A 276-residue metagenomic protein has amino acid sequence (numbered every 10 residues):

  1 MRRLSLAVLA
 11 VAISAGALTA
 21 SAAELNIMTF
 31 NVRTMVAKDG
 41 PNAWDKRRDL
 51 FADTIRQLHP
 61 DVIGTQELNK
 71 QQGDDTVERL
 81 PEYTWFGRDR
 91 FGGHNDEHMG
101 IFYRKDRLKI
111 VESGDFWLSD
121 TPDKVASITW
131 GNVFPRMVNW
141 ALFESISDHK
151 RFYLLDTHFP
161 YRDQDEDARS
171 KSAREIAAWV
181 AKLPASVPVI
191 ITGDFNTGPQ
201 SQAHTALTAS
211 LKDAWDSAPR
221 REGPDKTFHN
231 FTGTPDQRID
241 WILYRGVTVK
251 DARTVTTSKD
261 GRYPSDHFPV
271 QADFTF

Functional and structural regions predicted by a protein language model:
M1-L4: Positively charged n-region of N-terminal signal peptides that target proteins for export
A7-G16: Bacterial N-terminal signal peptides
T19-R79, R90-E97, S170, R174 (+1 more regions): N-terminal, active-site-proximal structural segment of metallo-dependent hydrolase catalytic domains
T29-D49, L118-F134, P160-E166, T232: Acidic/histidine-rich helix-loop elements that form or flank divalent-metal/phosphate-binding sites at the catalytic
N31-V32, T157-F159, D194-F195, F268: Active-site metal-binding loops of divalent metal-dependent hydrolases
T34-P41, T65, V111, D163-Q164 (+1 more regions): Short, solvent-exposed loop/turn elements at domain surfaces
V62-R151, F159, D251-V255: Structured beta-strand-rich core segments of catalytic domains in phosphoester-bond hydrolases
R107, L142, D167, A178-V189 (+1 more regions): Metal-dependent phosphoester-hydrolase catalytic domains
